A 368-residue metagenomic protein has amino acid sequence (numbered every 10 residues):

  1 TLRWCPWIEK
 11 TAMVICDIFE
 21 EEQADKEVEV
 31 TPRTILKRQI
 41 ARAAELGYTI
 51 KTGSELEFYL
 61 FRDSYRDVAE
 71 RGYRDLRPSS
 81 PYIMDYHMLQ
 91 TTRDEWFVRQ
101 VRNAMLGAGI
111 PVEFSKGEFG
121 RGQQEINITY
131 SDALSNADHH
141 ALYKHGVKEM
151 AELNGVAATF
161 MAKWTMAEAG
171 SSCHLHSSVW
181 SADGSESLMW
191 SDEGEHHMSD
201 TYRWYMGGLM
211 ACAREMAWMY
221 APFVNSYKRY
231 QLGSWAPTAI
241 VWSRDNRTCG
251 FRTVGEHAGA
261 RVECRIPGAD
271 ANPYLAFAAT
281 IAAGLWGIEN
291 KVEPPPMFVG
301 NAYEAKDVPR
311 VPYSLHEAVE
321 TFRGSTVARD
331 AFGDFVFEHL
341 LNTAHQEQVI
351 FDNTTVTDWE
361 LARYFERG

Functional and structural regions predicted by a protein language model:
T1-G368: Glycine-rich, acidic/polar active-site loops that bind/position phosphate-bearing ligands
